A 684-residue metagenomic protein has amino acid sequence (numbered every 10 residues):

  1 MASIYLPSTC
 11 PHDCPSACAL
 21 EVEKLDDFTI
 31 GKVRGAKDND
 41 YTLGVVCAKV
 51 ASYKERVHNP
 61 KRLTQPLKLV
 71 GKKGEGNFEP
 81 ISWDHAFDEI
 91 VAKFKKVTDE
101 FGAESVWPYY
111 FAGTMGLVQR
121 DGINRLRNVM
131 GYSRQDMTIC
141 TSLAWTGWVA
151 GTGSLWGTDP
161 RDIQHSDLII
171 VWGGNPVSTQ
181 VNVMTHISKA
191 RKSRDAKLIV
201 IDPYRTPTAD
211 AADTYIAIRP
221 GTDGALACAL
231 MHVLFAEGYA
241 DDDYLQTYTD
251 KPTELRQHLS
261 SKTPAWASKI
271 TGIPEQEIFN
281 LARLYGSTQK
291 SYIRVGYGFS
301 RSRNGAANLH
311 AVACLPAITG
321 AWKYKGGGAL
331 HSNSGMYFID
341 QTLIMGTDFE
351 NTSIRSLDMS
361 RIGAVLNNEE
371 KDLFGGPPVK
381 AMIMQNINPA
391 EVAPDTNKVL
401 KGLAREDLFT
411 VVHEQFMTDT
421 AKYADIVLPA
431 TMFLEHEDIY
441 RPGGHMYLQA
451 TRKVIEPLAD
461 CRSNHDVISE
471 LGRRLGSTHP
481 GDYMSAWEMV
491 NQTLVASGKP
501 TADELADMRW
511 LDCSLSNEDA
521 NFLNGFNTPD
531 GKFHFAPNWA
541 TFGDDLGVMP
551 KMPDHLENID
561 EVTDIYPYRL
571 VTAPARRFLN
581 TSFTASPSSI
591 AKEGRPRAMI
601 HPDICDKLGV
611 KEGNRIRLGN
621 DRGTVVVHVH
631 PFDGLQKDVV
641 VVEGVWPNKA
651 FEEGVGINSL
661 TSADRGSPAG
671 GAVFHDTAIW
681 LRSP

Functional and structural regions predicted by a protein language model:
M1-Y239, K251, P274, Q385 (+3 more regions): N-terminal export/assembly segments and adjacent metallocofactor-ligating motifs of anaerobic energy-metabolism
S8, Y53, G76-P80, A112-G116 (+17 more regions): Hydrophobic alpha-helical scaffolding
L69-P80, H85, E237-E275, V454-H534 (+4 more regions): N-terminal leader/propeptide and maturation segments of large enzyme subunits in energy/redox metabolism and hydrolases
F101-S105, A240-L245, Y292, K323-L330 (+1 more regions): Flexible, glycine/charged-enriched surface loops at secondary-structure junctions
D121-A190, R194-I201, T208, G224-C228 (+3 more regions): Extended redox/cofactor-interaction regions of prokaryotic respiratory oxidoreductases
D210-I218, T431, M446-L458: Short beta-alpha connecting loops at secondary-structure transitions that line or flank enzyme active sites
L230, D250-L366, N524: Active-site phosphate/pyrophosphate-binding segments
L458, N464-L511, S516, T581 (+2 more regions): Long, contiguous, secondary-structure-rich segments that constitute the structural scaffold of globular domains
